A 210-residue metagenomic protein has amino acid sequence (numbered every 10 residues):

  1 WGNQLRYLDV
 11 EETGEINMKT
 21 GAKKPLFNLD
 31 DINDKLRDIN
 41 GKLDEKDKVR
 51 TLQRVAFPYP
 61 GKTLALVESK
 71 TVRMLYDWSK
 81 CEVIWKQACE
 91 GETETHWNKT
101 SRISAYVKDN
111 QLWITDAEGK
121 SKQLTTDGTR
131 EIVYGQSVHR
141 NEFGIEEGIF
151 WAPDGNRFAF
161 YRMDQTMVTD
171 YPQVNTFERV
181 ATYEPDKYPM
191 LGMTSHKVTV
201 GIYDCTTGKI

Functional and structural regions predicted by a protein language model:
W1-I210: Beta-propeller folds
